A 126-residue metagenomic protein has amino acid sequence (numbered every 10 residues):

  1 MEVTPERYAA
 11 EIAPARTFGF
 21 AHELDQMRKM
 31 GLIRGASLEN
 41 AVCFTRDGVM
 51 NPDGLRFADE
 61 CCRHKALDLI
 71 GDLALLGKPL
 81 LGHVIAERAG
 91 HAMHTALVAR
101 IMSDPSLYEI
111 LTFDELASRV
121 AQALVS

Functional and structural regions predicted by a protein language model:
M1-S126: C-terminal regulatory domains involved in ligand/effector binding and gene-expression control
